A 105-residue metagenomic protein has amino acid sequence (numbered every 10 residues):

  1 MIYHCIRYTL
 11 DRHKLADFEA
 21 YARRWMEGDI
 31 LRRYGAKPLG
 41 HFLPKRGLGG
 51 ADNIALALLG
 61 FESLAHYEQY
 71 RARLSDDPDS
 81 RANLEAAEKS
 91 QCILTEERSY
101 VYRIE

Functional and structural regions predicted by a protein language model:
M1-I2, E105: Absolute protein N-terminus
I2-Y3, P38-G40: Short, flexible segments with low predicted structural confidence
I2-Y8, L56: Active-site-flanking beta-strand signature of metal-NTP-handling nucleotidyl enzymes and homologous cyclase-like
D17-L39, A51, G60-R98, I104-E105: An amphipathic, aromatic/His-enriched active-site/gating alpha helix that lines ligand/cofactor pockets
F42-G47: Short, solvent-exposed loop/turn elements at beta->coil junctions and helix N-caps that rim active or binding pockets
G49-A55: A short, glycine/Asx- and small/polar-enriched loop/turn that sits immediately N-terminal to a beta-strand
